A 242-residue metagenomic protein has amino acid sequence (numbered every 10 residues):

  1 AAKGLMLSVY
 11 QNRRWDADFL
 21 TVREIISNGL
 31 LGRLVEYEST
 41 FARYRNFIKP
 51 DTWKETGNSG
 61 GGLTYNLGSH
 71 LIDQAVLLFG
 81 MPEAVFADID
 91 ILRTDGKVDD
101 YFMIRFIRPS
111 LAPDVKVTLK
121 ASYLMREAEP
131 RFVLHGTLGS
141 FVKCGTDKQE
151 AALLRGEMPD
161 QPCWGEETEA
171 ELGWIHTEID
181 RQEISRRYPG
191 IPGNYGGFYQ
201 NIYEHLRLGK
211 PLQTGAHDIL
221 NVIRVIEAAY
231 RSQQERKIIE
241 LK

Functional and structural regions predicted by a protein language model:
K3-M6, R13-G96, R236: Predominantly a Rossmann-like dinucleotide-binding segment in NAD(P)-dependent oxidoreductases
T21-E24, Q74, M103, N201 (+1 more regions): Alpha-helical elements of Rossmann-like donor-binding domains used by nucleotide-donor carbohydrate transfer enzymes
S69, T94, K120-A128: Glycine-rich phosphate/pyrophosphate-binding beta-alpha loops
K97-Y101: A short, glycine/Asx- and small/polar-enriched loop/turn that sits immediately N-terminal to a beta-strand
I104-D114, G136: Active-site beta-strand termini and strand-to-loop segments that position acidic
G136-H217: C-terminal glycine/acidic-rich active-site capping loop/insertion
N194-F198, A228-E235: Stable alpha-helical structural segments in soluble proteins, enriched in small hydrophobic residues
K237-K242: Terminal low-complexity tails and localization/encapsulation signals of metabolic enzymes
